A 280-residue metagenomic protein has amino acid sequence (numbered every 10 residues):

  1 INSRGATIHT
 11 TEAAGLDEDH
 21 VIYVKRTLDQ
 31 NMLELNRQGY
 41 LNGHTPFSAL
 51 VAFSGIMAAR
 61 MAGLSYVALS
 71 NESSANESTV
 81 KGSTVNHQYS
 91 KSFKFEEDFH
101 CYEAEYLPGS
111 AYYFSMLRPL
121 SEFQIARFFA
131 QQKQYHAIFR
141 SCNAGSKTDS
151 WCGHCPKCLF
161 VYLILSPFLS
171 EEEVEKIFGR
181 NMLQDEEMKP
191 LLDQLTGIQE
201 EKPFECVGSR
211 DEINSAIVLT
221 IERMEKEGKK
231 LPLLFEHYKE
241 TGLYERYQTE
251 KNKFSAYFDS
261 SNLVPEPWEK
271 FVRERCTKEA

Functional and structural regions predicted by a protein language model:
I1-A280: Nucleotide-activated chemistry modules centered on ATP-dependent adenylation/adenylyltransferase
